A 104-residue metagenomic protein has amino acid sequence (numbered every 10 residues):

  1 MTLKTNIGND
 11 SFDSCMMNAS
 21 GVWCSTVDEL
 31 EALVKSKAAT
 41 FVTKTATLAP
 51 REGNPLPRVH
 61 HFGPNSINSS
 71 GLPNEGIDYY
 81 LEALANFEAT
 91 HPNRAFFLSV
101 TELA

Functional and structural regions predicted by a protein language model:
M1-F96, T101-E102: N-terminal capping/small domains of soluble enzymes
